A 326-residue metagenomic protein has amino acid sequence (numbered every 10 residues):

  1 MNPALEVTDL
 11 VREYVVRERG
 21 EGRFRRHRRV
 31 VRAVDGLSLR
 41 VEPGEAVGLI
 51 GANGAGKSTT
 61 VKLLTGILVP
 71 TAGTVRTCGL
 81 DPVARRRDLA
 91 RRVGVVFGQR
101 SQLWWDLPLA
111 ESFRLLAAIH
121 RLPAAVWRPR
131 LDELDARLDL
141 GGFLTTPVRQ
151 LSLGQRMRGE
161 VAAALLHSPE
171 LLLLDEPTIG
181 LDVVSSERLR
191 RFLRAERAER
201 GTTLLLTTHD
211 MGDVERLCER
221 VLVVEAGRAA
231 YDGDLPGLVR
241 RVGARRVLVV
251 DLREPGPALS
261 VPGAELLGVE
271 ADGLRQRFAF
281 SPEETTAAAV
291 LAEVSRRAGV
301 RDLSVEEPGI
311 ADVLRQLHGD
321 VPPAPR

Functional and structural regions predicted by a protein language model:
G73-D81, L89-A90: Conserved ABC transporter NBD signature motif
R114, A118, A125-F143: Conserved ABC ATPase "signature" region
V161: Hydrophobic anchor residue at the start of the ABC signature
S168: Conserved catalytic motifs of ABC-family nucleotide-binding domains
L172-E176: Catalytic Walker B motif of ABC-type/P-loop ATPase nucleotide-binding domains
R190-S281: ABC transporter nucleotide-binding domain
